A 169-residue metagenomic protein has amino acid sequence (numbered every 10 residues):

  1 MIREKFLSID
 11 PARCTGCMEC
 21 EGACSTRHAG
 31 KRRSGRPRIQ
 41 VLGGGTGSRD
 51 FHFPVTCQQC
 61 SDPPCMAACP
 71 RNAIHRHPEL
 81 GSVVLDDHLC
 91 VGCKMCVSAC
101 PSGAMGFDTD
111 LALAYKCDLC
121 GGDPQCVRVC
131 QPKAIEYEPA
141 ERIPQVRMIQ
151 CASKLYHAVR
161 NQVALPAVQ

Functional and structural regions predicted by a protein language model:
M1-E4, R33-R38, G43-Q59, P63-A68 (+1 more regions): Flanking helices and flexible, charged tails adjoining ferredoxin-like Fe-S electron-transfer domains in multi-subunit
L7-D10: Noncatalytic alpha-helical scaffold of FAD-dependent oxidoreductases
C17-K31: Core segments of cupin and vicinal oxygen chelate
E19, H75, V84, M95 (+1 more regions): Short, flexible micro-motifs
C60-S82: Ordered, amphipathic secondary-structure segments that act as subunit-interaction surfaces in large macromolecular
